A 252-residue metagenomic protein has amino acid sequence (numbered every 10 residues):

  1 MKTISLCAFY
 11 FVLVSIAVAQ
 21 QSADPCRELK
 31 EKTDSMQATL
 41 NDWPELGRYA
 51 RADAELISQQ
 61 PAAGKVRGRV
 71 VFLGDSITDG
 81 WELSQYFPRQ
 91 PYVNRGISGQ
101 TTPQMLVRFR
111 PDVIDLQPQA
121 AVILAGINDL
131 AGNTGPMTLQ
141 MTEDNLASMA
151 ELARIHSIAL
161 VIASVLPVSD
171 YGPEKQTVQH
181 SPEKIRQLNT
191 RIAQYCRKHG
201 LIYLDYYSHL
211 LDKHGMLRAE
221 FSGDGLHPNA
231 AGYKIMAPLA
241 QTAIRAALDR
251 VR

Functional and structural regions predicted by a protein language model:
M1-V71, L83, R245-R252: N-terminal secretory targeting modules
R67-L83, S98-T101: Catalytic nucleophile-elbow at a beta strand-turn-alpha helix junction centered on a G-D-S/GDSL motif, marking
L73, R95, L204-Y206: Hydrophobic residues at beta-strand termini and immediately following loops that shape nucleotide-binding pockets
Q85-P91, L106-R252: Alpha-helical cap/lid subdomain in secreted, periplasmic, or secretory-pathway luminal O-acyl-processing enzymes
G96-S98, A125-G126: Cell-envelope and extracellular/periplasmic
